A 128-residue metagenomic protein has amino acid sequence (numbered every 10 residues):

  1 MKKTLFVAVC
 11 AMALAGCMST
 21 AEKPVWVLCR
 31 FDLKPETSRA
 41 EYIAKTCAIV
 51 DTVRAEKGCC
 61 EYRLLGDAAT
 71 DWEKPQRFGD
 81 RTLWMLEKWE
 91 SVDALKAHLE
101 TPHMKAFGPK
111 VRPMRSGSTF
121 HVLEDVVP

Functional and structural regions predicted by a protein language model:
M1-T4: Positively charged n-region of N-terminal signal peptides that target proteins for export
V7-A15: Bacterial N-terminal signal peptides
C17-V25, R63-R81, A106-P128: Glycine-rich beta-strand-turn "strand-cap" elements at beta-sheet edges
V25-F31: Active-site-flanking beta-strand signature of metal-NTP-handling nucleotidyl enzymes and homologous cyclase-like
D32-T37, W89-S91: Structural beta->alpha junctions
T37-L64, H103-V111: Short amphipathic alpha-helical segments
A40-E41, E90-T101: Short amphipathic alpha-helices within nucleic acid-binding modules
